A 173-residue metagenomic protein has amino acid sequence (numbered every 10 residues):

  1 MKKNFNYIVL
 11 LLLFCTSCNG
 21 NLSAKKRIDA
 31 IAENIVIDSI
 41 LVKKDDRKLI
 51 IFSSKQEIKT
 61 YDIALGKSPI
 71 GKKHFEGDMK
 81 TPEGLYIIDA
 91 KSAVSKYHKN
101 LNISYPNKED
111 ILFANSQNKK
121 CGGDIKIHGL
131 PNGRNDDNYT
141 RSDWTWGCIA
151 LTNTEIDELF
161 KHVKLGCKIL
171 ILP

Functional and structural regions predicted by a protein language model:
K3-L10: Sec-dependent signal peptide recognition, specifically the positively charged N-region followed immediately by
C15-S17: C-terminal motif of bacterial Sec signal peptides marking the signal peptidase cleavage site
N19-A24: Bacterial lipoprotein signal-peptidase II cleavage site
K25-D38, L65-D89, K108-F113, N153-T154: N-terminal post-signal-peptidase region of extra-cytosolic proteins
Q56-S68: Short Gly/aromatic-enriched secondary-structure transition segments
Y86, A90-P173: Exported/periplasmic cell-wall-interacting domains
